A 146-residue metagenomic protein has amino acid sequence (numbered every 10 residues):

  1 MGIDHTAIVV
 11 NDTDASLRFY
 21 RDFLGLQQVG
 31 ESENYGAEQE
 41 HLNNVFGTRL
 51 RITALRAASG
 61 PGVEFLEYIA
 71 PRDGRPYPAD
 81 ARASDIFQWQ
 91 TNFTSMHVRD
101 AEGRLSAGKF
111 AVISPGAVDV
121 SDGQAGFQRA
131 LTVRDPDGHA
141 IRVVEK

Functional and structural regions predicted by a protein language model:
G2-N11, R51-I69, P76-S106, Q128-R134: Vicinal oxygen chelate
D4, Q27-V29, W89, I113-S114: A short, local hydrophobic-aromatic micro-motif
V9-G62, D100, A107, Q124-G126: Core segments of cupin and vicinal oxygen chelate
G30, D73-P76: Short acidic/His/Gly/Ser-rich catalytic and metal-binding motifs that mark active-site loops of diverse hydrolases
S32, E67-I69, G116: Short, small-residue-rich loop/turn micro-motifs
Q39, R49, R75-Y77, R104-A107 (+3 more regions): Intrinsic, low-complexity N-terminal interaction/targeting segments
D135-I141: Short, glycine-anchored, charge-dense loop/turn motifs used at functional sites
V143-K146: Short beta->alpha transition motifs characteristic of CBS
